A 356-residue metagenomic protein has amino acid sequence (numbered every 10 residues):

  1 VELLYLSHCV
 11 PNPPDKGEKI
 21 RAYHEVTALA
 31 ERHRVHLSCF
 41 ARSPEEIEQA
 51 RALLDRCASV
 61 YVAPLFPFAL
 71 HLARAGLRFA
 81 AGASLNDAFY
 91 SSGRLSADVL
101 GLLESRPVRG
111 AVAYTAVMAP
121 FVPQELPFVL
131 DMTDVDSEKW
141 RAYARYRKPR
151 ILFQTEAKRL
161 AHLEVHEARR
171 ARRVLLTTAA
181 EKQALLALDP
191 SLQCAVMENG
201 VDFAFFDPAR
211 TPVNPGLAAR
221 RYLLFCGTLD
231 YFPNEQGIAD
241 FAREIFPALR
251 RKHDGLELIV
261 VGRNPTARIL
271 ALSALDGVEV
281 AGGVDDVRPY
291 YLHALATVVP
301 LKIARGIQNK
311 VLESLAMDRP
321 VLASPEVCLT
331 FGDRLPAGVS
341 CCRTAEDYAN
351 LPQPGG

Functional and structural regions predicted by a protein language model:
V1-V62, E104-R106: N-terminal subdomain of nucleotide-sugar transferases
H8, P67-F89, F128-V165, T228: Acceptor-binding helix/loop patch of EC 2.4 sugar-transfer enzymes, predominantly nucleotide-sugar-dependent
V99-M118, L126-V129: Short N-terminal targeting/anchoring amphipathic segment
V129, Q154-L160, V165-P208: Donor nucleotide-sugar binding/catalytic pocket of nucleotide-sugar-dependent glycosyltransferases
R172, G277, P289-G306, M317-P320: Acidic donor-binding loop of glycosyltransferase active sites
A187, A195-H293, T344: Conserved catalytic-core segment of nucleotide-activated headgroup transferases in glycan assembly
K310-E313, P320-S324: Short hydrophobic beta-strand element within catalytic cores of glycosyltransferases and related nucleotide-activated
G338-E346, P354-G355: Conserved acidic donor-binding segment of nucleotide-sugar-dependent glycosyltransferases
